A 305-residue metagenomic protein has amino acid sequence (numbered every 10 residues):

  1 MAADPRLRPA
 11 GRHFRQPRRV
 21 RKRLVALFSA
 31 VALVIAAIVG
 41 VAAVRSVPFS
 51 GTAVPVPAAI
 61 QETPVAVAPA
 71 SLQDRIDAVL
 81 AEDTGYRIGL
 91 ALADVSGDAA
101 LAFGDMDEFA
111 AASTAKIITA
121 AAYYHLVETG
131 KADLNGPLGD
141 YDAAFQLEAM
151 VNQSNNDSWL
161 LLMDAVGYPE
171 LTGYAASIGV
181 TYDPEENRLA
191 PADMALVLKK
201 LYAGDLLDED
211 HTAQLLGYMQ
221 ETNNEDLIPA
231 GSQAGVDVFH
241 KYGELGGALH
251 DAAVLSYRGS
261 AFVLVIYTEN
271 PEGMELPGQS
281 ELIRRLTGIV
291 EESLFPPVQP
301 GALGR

Functional and structural regions predicted by a protein language model:
A2-P5, G11, R23-I60, V67-G97 (+1 more regions): Penicillin-recognizing serine hydrolase domain
F14-P17: N-terminal hydrophobic or amphipathic helices and topogenic motifs
F49, M106-F109, Y141-E148: Alpha-helical scaffold segments that form or flank carboxylate-/histidine-based iron centers
D98, E108-L138, M150, L264: Active-site SXXK
D105-A110, G139-D140, D183-P191: A glycine-rich, coil/turn loop motif that links secondary-structure elements
A132-Q153, L171-D183: Active-site helix/loop module of the DD-peptidase/beta-lactamase fold, centered on the serine-lysine SxxK catalytic
